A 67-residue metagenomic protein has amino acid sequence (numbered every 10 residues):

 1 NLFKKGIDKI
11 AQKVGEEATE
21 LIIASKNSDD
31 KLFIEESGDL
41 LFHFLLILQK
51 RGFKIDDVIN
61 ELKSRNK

Functional and structural regions predicted by a protein language model:
N1-S37, L41-K67: Flexible "arm" and connector segments at domain edges
